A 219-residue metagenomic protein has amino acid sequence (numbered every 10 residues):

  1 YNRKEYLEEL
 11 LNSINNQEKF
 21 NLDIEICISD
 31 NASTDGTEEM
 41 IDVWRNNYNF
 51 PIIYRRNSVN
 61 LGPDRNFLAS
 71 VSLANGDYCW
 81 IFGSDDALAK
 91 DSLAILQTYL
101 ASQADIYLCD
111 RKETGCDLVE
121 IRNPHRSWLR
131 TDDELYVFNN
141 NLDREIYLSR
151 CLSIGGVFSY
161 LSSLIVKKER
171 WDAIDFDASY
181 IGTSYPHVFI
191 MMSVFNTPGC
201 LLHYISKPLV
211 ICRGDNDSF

Functional and structural regions predicted by a protein language model:
Y1-F219: Nucleotide-sugar donor-binding/catalytic module of glycosyltransferases that assemble extracellular/cell-envelope
